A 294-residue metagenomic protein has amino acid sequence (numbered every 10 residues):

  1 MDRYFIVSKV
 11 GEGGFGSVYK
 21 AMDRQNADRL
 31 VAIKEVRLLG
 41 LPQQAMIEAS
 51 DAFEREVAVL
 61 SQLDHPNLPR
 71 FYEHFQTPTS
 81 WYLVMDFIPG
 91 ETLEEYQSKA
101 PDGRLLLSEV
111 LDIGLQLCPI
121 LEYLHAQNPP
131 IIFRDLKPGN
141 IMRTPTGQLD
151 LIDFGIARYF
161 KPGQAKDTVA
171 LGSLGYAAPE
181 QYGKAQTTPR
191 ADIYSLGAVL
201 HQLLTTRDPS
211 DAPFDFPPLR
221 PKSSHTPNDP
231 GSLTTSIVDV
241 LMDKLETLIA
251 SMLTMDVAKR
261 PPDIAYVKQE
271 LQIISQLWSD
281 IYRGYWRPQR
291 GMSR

Functional and structural regions predicted by a protein language model:
V7-G14, V18: Protein kinase glycine-rich loop
G40-Q62: AlphaC helix of the eukaryotic protein kinase fold
H74: Activation-segment/catalytic-loop signature of the eukaryotic protein kinase fold
P78-T92, Y96: Conserved short submotifs of the Hanks-type protein kinase catalytic core that shape the nucleotide-binding pocket
P119-I131: Protein kinase catalytic-loop region centered on the HRD/HxD motif
D167-E180: Conserved activation segment of eukaryotic-like protein kinases, specifically the C-terminal portion of the activation
D192: Conserved catalytic-loop aspartate of Hanks-type protein kinases
